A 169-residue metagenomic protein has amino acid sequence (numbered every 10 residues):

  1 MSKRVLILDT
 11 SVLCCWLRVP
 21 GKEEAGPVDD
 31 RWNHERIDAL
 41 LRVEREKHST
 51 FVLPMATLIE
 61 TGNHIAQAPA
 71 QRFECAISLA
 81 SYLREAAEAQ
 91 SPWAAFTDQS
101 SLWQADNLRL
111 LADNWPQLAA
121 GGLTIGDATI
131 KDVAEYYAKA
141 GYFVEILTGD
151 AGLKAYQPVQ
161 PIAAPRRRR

Functional and structural regions predicted by a protein language model:
M1-L53, H64-A76, A80: Short, well-structured N-terminal submotif of metal-dependent ribonuclease cores
M1-V5, W115, L123-T124, K131-R169: Acidic, PIN/NYN-like endoribonuclease modules and their adjacent C-terminal/linker elements
L8, L53-A56, L147-D150: Short His-Asn-centered micro-motif
V12, T57, T129-I130, G152-L153: Alpha-helix capping/helix-boundary segments
E24-A25, H34-E35, A39-E46, E88-S91 (+2 more regions): Alpha-helix termini
A68-A87, A94, V159-I162: Short, low-complexity, polybasic intrinsically disordered segments
L83-G121: Acidic catalytic patch
